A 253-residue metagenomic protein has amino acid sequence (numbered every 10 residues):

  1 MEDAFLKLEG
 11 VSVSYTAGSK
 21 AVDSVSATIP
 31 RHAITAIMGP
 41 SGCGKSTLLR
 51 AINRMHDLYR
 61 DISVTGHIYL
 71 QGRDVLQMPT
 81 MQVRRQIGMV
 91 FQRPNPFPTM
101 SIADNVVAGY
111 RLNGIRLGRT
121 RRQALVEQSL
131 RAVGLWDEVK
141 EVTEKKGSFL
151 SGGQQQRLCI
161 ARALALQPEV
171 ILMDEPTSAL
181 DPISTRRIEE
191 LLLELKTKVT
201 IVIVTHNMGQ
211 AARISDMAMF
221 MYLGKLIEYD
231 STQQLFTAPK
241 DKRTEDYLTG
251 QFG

Functional and structural regions predicted by a protein language model:
N53, I102-L112, Q123, E127 (+1 more regions): Short helical segment in ABC ATPase nucleotide-binding domains corresponding to the A-loop/adjacent helical element
D61-S63, D74-G88, L112, L235-P239: ABC ATPase NBD coupling module
H67-D74, R119-E141: Conserved ABC ATPase "signature" region
E144-L150, Q154: Conserved ABC ATPase signature
Q167: Conserved catalytic motifs of ABC-family nucleotide-binding domains
I171-D174: Catalytic Walker B motif of ABC-type/P-loop ATPase nucleotide-binding domains
